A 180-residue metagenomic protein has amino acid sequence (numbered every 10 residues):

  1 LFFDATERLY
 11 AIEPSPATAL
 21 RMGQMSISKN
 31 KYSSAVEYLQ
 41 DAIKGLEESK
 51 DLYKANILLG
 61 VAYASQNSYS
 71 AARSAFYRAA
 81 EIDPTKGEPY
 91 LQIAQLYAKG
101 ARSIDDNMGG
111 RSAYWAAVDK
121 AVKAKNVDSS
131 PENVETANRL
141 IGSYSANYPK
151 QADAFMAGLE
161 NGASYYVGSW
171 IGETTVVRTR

Functional and structural regions predicted by a protein language model:
L1-F2, A11-R21, S49-A55, Y114: Generic helix N-cap/helix-start motif at coil->alpha-helix transitions
T6-S15, D41-S49, R78-D83: Solenoid-like repeat scaffolds
S15-P16, S49-L52, Y69, T85-K86 (+1 more regions): Residue-level recognition of tetratricopeptide repeat
Q24-M25, I57, V61, E88 (+2 more regions): Residue-level recognition of tetratricopeptide repeat
E47-K50, A64-N67, A94, K99-G109 (+2 more regions): Short coil/turn linking the two alpha-helices of tandem helical-hairpin repeats
R73-D83, A98, G109-N138, G142-A146: TPR/TPR-like (Sel1-like) alpha-helical repeat modules
K123-R180: Terminal, low-structured helical/coil segments at or just beyond the last alpha-helical repeat
